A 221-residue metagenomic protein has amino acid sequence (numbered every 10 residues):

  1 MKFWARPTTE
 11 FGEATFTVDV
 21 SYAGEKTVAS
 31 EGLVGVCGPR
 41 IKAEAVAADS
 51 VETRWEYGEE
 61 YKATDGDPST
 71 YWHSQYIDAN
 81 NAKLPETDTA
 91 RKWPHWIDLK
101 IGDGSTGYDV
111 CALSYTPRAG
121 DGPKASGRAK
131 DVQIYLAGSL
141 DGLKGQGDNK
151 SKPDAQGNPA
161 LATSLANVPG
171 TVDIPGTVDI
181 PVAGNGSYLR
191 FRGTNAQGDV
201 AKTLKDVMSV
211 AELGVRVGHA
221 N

Functional and structural regions predicted by a protein language model:
M1-W4, P175: Short structured motifs
W4-F11: Short, surface-exposed loop/turn segments at beta-strand-coil junctions that are enriched for proline with nearby
E13-Y22: A short beta-strand micro-motif common to beta-rich folds, especially ectodomain repeats
Y22-A29: Short, exposed coil/turn segments at beta-strand boundaries within extracellular/luminal domains
S30-G35: C-terminal edge beta-strand
C37-Y71: Predominantly extracellular/luminal regions of secreted and cell-surface proteins, especially disulfide-bonded
E60-N149, G176-N221: Aromatic, loop-rich ligand-recognition surfaces of beta-strand-rich domains
D148-I180: Extracellular carbohydrate recognition and processing domains and analogous Trp-centered ligand-binding platforms
